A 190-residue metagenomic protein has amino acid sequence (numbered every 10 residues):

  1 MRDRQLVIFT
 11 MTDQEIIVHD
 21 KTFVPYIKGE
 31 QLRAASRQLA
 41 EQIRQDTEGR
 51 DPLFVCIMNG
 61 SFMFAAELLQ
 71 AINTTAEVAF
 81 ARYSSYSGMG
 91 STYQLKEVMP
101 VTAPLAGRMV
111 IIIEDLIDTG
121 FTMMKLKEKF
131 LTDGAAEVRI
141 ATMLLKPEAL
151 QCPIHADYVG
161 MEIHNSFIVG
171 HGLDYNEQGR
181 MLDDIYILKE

Functional and structural regions predicted by a protein language model:
M1-E190: PRPP-associated nucleotide enzymes
